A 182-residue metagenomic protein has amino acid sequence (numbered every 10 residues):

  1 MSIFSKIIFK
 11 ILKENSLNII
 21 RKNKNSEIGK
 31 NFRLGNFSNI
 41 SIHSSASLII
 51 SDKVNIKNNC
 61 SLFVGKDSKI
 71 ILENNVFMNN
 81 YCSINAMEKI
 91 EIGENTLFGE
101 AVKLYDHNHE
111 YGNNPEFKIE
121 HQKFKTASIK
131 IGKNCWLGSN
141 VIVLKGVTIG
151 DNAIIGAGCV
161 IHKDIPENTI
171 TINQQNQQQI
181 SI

Functional and structural regions predicted by a protein language model:
M1-S47: Extended, small-residue-rich solenoid/repeat segments and analogous flexible loops that form exposed scaffolds
N25-S26, S128-I129, V147: Short coil-to-beta microelement around the adenine-binding A-loop and adjacent beta1/P-loop entry of ABC ATPase
S38-V143, Q174-I182: Flexible, glycine/small-residue-enriched loop-and-beta-strand segment within the central core of proteins
N85-A86, N140-A153, C159-K163: Beta-rich strand-turn-strand
L97, W136, I154, V160 (+1 more regions): Short-chain dehydrogenase/reductase
V102, H109-E110, T148, C159-V160 (+1 more regions): Flexible glycine-rich beta->alpha loop in the catalytic core of nucleotide-sugar glycosyltransferases
P166-E167, N173-Q175: Acidic, glycine-centered active-site loop in nucleotide-sugar glycosyltransferases
